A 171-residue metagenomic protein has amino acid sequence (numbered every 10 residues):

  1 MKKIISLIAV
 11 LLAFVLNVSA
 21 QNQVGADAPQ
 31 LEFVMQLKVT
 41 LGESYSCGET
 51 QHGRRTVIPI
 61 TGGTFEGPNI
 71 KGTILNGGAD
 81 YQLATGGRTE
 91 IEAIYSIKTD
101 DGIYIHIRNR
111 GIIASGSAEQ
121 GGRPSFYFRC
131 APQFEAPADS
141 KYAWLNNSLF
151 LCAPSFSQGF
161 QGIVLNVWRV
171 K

Functional and structural regions predicted by a protein language model:
M1-Q23: Bacterial Sec-dependent N-terminal signal peptides
Q21-K171: Beta-strand-enriched cores of mature, soluble protein domains
